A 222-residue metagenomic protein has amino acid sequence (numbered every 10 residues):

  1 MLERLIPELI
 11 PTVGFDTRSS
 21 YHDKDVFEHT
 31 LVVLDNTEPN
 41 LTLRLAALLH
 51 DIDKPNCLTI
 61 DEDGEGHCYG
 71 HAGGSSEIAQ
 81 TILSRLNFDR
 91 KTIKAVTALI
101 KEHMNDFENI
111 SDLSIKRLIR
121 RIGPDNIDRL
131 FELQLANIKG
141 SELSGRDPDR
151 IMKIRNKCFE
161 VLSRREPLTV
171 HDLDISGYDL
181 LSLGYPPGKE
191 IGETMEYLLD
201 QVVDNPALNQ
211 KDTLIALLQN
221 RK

Functional and structural regions predicted by a protein language model:
M1, T12-F15, D51, A95-H103 (+3 more regions): A glycine-rich phosphate-binding loop feature that marks nucleotide/adenosyl-phosphate handling sites
L5-I6, F88-V96, Y185-T194: Short, surface-exposed acidic
I6-V32, P55-E65: Active-site flanking loop/helix segments enriched in acidic
L9-D16, V96-A98, E190-Q201: Short linear loop/turn motifs
F15, V26, L31, E102-R120 (+2 more regions): Generic detector of solvent-exposed, compositionally biased contiguous segments
D25, G70-E77, E108-I110, T169-S176 (+1 more regions): Short acidic alpha-helix initiation/capping motifs at coil-to-helix transition points, especially at protein N-termini
L31-R146: Divalent metal-dependent catalytic cores for phosphoryl transfer on phosphate-bearing substrates
T81, R85, K139-K222: Charged substrate- and nucleic-acid-binding regions of tRNA-handling and nucleotidyl-transfer enzymes, centered on
